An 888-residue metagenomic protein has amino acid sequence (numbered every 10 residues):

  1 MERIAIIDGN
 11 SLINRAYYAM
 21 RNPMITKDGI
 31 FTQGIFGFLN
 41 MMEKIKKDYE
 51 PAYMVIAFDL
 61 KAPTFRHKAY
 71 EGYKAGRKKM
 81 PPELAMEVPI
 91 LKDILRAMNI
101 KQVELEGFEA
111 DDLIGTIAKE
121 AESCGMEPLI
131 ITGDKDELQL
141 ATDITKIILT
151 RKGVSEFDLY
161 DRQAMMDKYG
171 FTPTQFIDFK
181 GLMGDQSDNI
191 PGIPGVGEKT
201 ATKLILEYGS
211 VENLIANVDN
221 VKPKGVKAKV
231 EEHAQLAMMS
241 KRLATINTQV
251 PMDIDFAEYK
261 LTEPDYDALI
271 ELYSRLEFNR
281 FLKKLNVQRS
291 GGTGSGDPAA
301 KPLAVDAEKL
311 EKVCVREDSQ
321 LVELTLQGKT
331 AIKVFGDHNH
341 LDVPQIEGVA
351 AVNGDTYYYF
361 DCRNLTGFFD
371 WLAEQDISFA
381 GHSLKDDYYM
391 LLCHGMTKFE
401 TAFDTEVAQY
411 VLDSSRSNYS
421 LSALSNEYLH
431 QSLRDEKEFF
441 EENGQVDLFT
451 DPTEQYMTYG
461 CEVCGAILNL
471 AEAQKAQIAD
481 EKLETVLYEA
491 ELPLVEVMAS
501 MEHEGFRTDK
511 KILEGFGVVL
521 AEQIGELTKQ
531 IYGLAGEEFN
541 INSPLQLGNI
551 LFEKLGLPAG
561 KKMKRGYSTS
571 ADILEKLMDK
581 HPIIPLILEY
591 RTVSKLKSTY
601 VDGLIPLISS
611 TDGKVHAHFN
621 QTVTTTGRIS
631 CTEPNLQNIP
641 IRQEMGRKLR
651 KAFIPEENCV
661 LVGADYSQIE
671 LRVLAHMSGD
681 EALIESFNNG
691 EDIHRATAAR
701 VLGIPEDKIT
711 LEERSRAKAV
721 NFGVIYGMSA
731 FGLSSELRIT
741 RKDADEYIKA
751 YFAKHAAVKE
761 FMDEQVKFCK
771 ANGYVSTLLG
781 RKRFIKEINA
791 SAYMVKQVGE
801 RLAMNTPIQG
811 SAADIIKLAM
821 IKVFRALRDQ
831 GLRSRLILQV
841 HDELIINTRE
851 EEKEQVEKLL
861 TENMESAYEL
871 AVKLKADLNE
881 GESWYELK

Functional and structural regions predicted by a protein language model:
M1-I131, K135-R162, L236-M239, T245-D253: Noncatalytic, basic helical substrate-engagement surface that gates or grips nucleic-acid strands
I4-A5, G9, R15-Y53, E71-G72 (+4 more regions): Conserved RNase H-like, two-metal-ion catalytic cores of nucleic-acid enzymes
P51-V55, I100, S123, T142-I144 (+6 more regions): Non-catalytic nucleic-acid-binding/docking modules located in mid-to-C-terminal regions of nucleic-acid enzymes
L129-I131, E137-T174, A350, G367-K475: Charged catalytic and DNA/RNA-contacting regions of genome-maintenance and nucleic-acid-processing enzymes
K229, H233-R363, N443-I641, V660 (+6 more regions): Conserved "right-hand" nucleotidyltransferase catalytic core of DNA-directed polymerases
A350-D355, Y359, S422-E442, Y459 (+2 more regions): Function-dense linear segments that define catalytic or interfacial modules in macromolecule-processing proteins
V446-F449, H503, S609, H616-A617 (+5 more regions): Conserved catalytic core of nucleic-acid polymerases
E522-K529, G533-P585, A753-R801, N805-P807 (+1 more regions): C-terminal polymerase-core module
